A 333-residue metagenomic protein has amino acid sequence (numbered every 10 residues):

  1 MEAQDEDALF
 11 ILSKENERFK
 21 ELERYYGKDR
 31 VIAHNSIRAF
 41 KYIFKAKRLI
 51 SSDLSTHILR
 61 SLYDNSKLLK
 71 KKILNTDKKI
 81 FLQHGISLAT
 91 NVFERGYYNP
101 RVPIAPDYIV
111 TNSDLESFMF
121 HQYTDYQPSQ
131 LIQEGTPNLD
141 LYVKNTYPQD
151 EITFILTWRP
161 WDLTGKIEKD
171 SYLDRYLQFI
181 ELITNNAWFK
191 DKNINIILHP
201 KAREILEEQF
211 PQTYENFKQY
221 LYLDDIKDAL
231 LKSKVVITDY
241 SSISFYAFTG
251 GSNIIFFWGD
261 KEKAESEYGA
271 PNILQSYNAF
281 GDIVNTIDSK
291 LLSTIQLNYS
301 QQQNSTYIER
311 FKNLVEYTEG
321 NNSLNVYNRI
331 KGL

Functional and structural regions predicted by a protein language model:
M1-Y142: Active-site and donor-binding regions of nucleotide-sugar-utilizing enzymes
E2-D5, Q133-F210, V284-N285, T318 (+1 more regions): Conserved catalytic-core segment of nucleotide-activated headgroup transferases in glycan assembly
E6-F10, I104-I109, N193, K232-V235 (+1 more regions): Short active-site oxyanion
R18-D29, Y123-T124, L206-N216, E267-P271: Short, aromatic/basic amphipathic alpha-helical patches
V31-K41, P200-F245, G250: Donor nucleotide-activated moiety binding/catalytic core segment of transferases that use nucleotide-activated donors
S61-H84, S171-F179, G251-K263: A short, gly/pro- and small-residue-rich
P128, E208-T213, S242-V315: Catalytic binding pocket for nucleotide-activated donors in carbohydrate/polymer assembly enzymes
T294-Q301, N325, R329-L333: C-terminal alpha-helix
